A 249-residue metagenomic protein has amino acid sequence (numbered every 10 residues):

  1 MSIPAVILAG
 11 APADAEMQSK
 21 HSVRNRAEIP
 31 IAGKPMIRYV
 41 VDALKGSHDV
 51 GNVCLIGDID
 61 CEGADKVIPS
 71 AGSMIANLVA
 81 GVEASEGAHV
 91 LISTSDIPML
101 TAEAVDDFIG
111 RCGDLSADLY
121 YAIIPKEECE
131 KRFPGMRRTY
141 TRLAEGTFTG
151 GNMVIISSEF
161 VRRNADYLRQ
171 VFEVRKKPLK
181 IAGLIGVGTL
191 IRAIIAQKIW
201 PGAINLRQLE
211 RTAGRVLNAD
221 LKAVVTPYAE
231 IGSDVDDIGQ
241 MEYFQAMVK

Functional and structural regions predicted by a protein language model:
M1-S22: N-terminal nucleotide-binding beta1-loop-alpha1 segment
S2-P4, D14, K34-H89, A102 (+3 more regions): Conserved N-terminal catalytic core of the sugar/cofactor nucleotidyltransferase
A9, I56-G57, I123: Short beta-strand/turn micro-motifs composed of small residues that flank or help shape donor/cofactor-binding pockets
H21-R38: Short catalytic helix/loop segments, enriched in acidic residues and glycine and frequently bearing histidine
A88-D96: Short beta-strand-to-loop acidic/aromatic patch adjacent to the donor-nucleotide binding site
P98-L100: A short, conserved beta-strand element in the Rossmann-like catalytic core that flanks the donor/metal-binding loop
A102-R215, T226-E230: Conserved core of the sugar-phosphate nucleotidyltransferase
D237: Short, conserved phosphate/pyrophosphate- and ester-handling motifs at nucleotide-, phospho-/glycolipid
